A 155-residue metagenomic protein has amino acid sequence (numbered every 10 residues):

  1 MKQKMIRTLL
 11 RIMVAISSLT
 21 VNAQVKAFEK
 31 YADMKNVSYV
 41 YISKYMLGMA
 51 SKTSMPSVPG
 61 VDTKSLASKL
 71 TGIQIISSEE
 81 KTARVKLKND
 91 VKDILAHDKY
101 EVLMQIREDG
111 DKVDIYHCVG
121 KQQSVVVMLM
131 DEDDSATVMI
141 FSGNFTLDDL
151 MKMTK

Functional and structural regions predicted by a protein language model:
M1-K30: Bacterial Sec-dependent N-terminal signal peptides
F28-T82: Early exported N-terminus immediately downstream of N-terminal targeting peptides
Y31, D90-I94, M153: Residues that form generic nucleotide/phosphate-binding pockets
G48, K81-L87, S124-V125, A136-T137: Short, surface-exposed beta-strand/loop "edge" segments at domain boundaries and coil↔beta transitions
A50-K52, K112-H117: Short, solvent-exposed polar/charged micro-motifs at secondary-structure junctions
S68-K112: Mid-chain, structured segments of secreted extracytoplasmic proteins
Y116-F145: A short, solvent-exposed beta-edge/loop patch
N144-K155: Short, low-complexity, Pro/Ser/Thr/Gly-rich segments in the mature regions of secreted, periplasmic
